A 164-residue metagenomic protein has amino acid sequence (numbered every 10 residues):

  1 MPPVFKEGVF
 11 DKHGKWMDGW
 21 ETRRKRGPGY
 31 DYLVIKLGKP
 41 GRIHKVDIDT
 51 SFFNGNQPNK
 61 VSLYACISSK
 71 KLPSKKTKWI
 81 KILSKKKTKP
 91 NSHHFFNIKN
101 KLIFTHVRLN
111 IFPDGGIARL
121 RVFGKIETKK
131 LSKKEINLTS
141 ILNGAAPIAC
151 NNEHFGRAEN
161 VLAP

Functional and structural regions predicted by a protein language model:
M1-G38, N54, I126-P164: Disordered, acidic Ser/Thr/Pro-rich linker "stalks" and the adjacent N-terminal cap of the next globular domain
K15-I35, R42-D49, N56-H106, I117-R119: A cross-kingdom feature marking solvent-exposed beta-strand/loop segments within repeated, beta-rich binding/scaffold
S51, F112, K125: Flexible loop residues that form catalytic and substrate-binding hotspots at small-molecule/glycan-binding clefts
P113-R119, E127: Short acidic/polar inter-strand loop motif in beta-rich domains
